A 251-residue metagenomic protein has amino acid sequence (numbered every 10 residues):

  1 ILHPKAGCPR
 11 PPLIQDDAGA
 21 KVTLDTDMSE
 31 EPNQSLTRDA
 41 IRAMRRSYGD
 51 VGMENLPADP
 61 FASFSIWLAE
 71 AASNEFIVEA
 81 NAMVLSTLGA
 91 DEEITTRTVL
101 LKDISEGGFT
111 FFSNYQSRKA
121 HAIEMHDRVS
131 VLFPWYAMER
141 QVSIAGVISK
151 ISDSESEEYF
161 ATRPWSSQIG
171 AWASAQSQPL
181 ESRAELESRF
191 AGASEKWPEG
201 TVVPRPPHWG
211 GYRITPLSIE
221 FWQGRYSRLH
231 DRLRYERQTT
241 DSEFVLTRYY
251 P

Functional and structural regions predicted by a protein language model:
I14-Q15: A cross-taxon signal for low-complexity, glycine/charged-rich
V22-P251: Binding-site signature for planar aromatic cofactors or substrates
